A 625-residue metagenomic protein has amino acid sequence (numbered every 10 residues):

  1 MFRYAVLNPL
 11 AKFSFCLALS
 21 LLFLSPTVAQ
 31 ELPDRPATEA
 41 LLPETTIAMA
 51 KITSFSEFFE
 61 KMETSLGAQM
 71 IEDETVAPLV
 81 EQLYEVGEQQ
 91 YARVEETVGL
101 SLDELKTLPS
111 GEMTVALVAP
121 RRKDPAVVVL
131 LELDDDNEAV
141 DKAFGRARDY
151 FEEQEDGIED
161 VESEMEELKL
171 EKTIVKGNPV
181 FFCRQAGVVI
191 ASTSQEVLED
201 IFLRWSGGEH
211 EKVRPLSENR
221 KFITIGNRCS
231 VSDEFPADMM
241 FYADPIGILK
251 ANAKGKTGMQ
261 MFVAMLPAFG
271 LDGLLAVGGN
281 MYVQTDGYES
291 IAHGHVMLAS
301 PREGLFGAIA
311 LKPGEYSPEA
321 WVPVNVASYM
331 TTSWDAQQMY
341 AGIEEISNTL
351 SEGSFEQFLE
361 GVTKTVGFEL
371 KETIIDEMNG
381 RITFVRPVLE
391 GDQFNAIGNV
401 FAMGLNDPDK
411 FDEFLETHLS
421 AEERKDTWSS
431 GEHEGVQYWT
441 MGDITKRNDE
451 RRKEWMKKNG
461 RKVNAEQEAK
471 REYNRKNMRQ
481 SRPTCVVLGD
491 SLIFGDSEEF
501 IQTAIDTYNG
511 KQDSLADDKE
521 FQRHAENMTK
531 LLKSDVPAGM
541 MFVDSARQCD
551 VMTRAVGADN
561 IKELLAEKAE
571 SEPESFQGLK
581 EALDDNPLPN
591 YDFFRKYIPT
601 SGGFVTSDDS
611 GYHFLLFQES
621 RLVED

Functional and structural regions predicted by a protein language model:
F2-F15: Bacterial N-terminal signal peptides that target proteins for export
K12-S25: Bacterial N-terminal signal peptides
Q30-K176, R220-G278, H293-I397, D409-S429 (+4 more regions): Structural boundary/hinge residues at secondary-structure and domain interfaces
D34, E39, G495-D496, E526-D625: Extended terminal
V94-L102, G270, A276-G278, N464-S481 (+1 more regions): Intrinsically disordered, low-complexity acidic Ser/Thr-rich regulatory segments
G111-E112, G279, F368-F394, P408-K410 (+6 more regions): Long compositionally biased, domain-poor regions of proteins
L133-E138, T193-L198, L405-P408, S497-E499: Helix N-cap motif at beta-to-alpha junctions
I174-A253, Y473-L564, K568, E572-P573: A conserved glycine-rich beta-strand in the N-terminal activation segment of trypsin-fold
